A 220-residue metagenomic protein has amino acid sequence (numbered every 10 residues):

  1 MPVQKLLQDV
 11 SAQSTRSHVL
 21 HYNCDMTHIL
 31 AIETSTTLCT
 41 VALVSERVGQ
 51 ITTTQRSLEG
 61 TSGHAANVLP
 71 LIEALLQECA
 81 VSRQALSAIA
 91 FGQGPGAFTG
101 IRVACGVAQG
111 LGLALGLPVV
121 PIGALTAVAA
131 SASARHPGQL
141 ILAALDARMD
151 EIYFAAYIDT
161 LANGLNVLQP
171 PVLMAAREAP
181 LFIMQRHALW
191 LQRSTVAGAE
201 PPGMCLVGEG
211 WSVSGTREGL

Functional and structural regions predicted by a protein language model:
Q8-S11, S17-L20: N-terminal amphipathic/hydrophobic targeting modules at extreme N-termini, encompassing cleavable Sec/SRP-type signal
Y22-Q93: N-terminal beta-alpha supersecondary unit
N23-D25, V48, G63, P118-L220: Surface "functional belts" at beta-alpha junctions
E73, Q109, A130: Active-site phosphate/pyrophosphate- and oxyanion-stabilizing loops and adjacent acidic/basic residues in soluble
Q77-A85, G112-G123, H136: Phosphate-handling active-site elements
A90-A124: DPxDG-like acidic metal-binding loop motif
